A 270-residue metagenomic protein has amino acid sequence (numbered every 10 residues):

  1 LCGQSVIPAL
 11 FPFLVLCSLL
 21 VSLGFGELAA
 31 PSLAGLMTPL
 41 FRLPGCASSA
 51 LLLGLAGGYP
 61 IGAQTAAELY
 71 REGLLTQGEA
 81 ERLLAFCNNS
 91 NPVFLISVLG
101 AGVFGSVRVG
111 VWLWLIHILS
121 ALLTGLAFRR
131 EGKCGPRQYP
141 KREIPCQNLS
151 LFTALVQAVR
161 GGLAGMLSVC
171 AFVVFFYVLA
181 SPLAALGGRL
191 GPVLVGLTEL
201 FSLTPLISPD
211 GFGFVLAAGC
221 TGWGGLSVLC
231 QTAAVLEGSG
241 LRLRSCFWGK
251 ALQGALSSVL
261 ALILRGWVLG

Functional and structural regions predicted by a protein language model:
Q4-A9, F13-T65: Membrane helical hairpin/interfacial module
V6-L10, V109-G125: Alpha-helical transmembrane segments
L23, L155, V159-G225: Transmembrane helical segments that form the transport core of multi-pass membrane transport proteins
L40-F104, L194-S208, F212-S239: Alpha-helical membrane segments and immediately flanking helix-loop junctions that form or couple to the substrate/ion
S120-T124, F128, F176, A180 (+3 more regions): Alpha-helical transmembrane segments of multipass membrane proteins
G132-R160: Intrinsically disordered, low-complexity non-transmembrane regions of multi-pass membrane transporters
V235-A255: Interfacial loop-to-transmembrane junctions
L260-G270: Juxtamembrane boundary at the C-terminal end of a transmembrane helix
